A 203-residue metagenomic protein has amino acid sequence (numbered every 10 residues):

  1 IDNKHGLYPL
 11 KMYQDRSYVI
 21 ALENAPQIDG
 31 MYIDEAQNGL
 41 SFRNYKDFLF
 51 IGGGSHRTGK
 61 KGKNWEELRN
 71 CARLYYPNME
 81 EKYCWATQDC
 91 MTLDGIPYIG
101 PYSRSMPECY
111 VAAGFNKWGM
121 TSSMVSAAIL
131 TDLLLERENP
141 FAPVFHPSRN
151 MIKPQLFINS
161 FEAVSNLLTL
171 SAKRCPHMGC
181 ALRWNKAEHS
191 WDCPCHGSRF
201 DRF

Functional and structural regions predicted by a protein language model:
I1-D2, A25-Q27, S55-R57, R104 (+2 more regions): Short, glycine-/Ser/Thr-/acidic-enriched flexible segments
I1-Y45, F50-G52: Flavin-dependent oxidoreductases
D2, I158-L168, G197-F203: Short, intrinsically disordered, charge-balanced linker/junction segments flanking boundaries in proteins
R16, N38, G95, M178 (+1 more regions): Residues that flank catalytic or metal-binding motifs in active/ligand-binding sites
I20, T169-F203: Rieske [2Fe-2S] iron-sulfur-binding domain
E35-Q37, K46, K60-N70, L74-F157 (+1 more regions): C-terminal catalytic lobe of FAD-dependent flavoproteins
S41-N44, I99, L182, R199-F200: A structural signal for short hydrophobic beta-strand segments in well-ordered beta-sheet cores
